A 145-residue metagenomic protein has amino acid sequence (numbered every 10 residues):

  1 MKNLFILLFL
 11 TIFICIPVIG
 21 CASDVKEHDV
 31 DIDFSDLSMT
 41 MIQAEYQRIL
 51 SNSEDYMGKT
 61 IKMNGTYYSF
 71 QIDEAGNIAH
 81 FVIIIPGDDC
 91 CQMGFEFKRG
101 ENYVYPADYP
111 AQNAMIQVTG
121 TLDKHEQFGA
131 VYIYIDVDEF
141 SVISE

Functional and structural regions predicted by a protein language model:
M1-F5: Positively charged n-region of N-terminal signal peptides that target proteins for export
I6, I19-E145: OB-fold and OB-like single-stranded nucleic-acid-recognition modules and their adjacent interaction interfaces
L8-P17: Bacterial N-terminal signal peptides
